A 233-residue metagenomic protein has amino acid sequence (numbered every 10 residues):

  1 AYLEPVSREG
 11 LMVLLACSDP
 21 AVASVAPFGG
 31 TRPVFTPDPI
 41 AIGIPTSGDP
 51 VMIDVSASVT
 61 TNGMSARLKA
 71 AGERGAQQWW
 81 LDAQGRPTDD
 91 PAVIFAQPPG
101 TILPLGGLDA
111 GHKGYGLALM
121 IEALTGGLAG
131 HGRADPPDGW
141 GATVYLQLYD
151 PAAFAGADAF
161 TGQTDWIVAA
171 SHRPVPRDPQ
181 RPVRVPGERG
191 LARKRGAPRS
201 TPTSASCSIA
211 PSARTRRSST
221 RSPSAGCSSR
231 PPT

Functional and structural regions predicted by a protein language model:
L3-P5: N-terminal intrinsically disordered, cationic/polar leader segments that include organellar targeting peptides
R8-M12, T36-P39, T46-P50, R74-Q77 (+3 more regions): Short coil/turn connectors at secondary-structure junctions
G10-S24, E122-W140: Glycine-rich phosphate/pyrophosphate-binding loops and their adjacent beta-strand/loop elements at enzyme active sites
L14-C17, G43-P45, I53-S56, L148 (+1 more regions): Short beta-strand segments
A23-F95: Phosphate/diphosphate-binding glycine-rich loops and adjacent basic-rich segments that engage nucleotide
T46-G48, A57-V59, D109, P151-A153 (+1 more regions): A broadly conserved detector of short glycine/acidic/proline-rich loop/turn motifs that flank catalytic sites and bind
E73-R133: Secondary-shell segments that build the walls of catalytic and ion/ligand-binding clefts
A123, R133-T233: Catalytic-core signal marking the mid-to-C-terminal active-site face
